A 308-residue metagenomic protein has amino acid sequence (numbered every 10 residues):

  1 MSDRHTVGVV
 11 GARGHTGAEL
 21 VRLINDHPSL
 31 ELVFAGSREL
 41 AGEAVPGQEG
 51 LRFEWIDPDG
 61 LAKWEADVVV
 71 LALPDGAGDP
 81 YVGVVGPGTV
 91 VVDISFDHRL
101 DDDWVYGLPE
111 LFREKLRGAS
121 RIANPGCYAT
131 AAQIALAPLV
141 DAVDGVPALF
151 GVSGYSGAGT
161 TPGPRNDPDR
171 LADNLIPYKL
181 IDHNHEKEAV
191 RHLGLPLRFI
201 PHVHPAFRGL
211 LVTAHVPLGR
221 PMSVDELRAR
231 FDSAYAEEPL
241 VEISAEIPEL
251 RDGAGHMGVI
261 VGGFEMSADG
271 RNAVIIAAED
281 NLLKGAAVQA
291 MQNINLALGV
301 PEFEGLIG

Functional and structural regions predicted by a protein language model:
M1-Y178, E265-D269, E304: N-terminal Rossmann-like NAD(P) cofactor-binding subdomain of oxidoreductases, focused on the glycine-rich
T6-V9, A123, T213-H215, I275-A278: Short glycine-rich or small-residue beta-strand-to-loop segments that form or flank ligand, phosphate, metal/Fe-S
H15-A18, R22, H27-G60, Y155-I276: C-terminal substrate-binding/catalytic lobe of Rossmann-fold NAD(P)-dependent oxidoreductases
A131, S223, G285-A286: Secondary-structure boundary/capping motif
L136, E186, M291: Generic structural marker for isolated residues within well-ordered, non-membrane alpha-helices of soluble domains
P138-A142, P217, N293-V300: Active-site catalytic microenvironments for nucleophilic, acid-base chemistry
R251-G308: C-terminal helical cap and adjacent loop that interface with cofactors, partners, or active-site loops
